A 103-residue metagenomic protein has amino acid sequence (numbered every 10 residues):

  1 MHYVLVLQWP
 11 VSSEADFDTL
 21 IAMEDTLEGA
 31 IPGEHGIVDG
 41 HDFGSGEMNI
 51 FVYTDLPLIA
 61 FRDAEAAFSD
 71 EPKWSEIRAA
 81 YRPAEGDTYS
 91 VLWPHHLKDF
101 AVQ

Functional and structural regions predicted by a protein language model:
H2-W9, F100-Q103: Long, intrinsically disordered low-complexity tracts in eukaryotic nuclear proteins
L5-E34: Surface-exposed, low-hydrophobicity interaction/linker segments
P10-S13, G40, D55, L92-H95: A preference for well-ordered globular domain cores that mediate specific macromolecular interactions or catalysis
A22-L27, R62-S69: Short amphipathic alpha-helices in soluble, non-transmembrane regions that often serve as interface/regulatory elements
E34-A67: Short, intrinsically disordered low-complexity segments
I50-V52, P83-T88: Short, conserved secondary-structure transition motifs
D70-G86: Conserved short beta-strand edge segments in small beta-sheet-based binding/regulatory domains
G86-Q103: Short, low-order "capping/linker" segments at domain edges
